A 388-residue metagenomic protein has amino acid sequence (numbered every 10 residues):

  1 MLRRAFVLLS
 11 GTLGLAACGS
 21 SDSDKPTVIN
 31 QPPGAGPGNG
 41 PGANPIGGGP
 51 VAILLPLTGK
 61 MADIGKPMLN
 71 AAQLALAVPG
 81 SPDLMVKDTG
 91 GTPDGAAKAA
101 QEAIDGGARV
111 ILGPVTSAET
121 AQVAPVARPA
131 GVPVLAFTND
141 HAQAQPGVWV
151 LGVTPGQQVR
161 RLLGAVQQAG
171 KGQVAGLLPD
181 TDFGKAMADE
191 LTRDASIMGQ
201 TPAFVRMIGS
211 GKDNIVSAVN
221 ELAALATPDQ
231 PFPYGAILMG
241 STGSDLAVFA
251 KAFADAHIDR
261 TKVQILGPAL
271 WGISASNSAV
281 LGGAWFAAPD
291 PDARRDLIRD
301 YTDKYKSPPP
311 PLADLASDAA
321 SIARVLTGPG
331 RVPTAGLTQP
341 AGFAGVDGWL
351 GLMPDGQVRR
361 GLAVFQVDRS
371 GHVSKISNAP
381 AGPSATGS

Functional and structural regions predicted by a protein language model:
G14-A17: C-terminal motif of bacterial Sec signal peptides marking the signal peptidase cleavage site
G19-D22: Bacterial signal peptide processing site
Q31-N70, K87-T89, P93, L312: Extracytoplasmic "Venus flytrap"
I64-M68, V78-A142: Beta-alpha junction/loop-to-helix N-cap segments that form part of ligand/metal-binding clefts
A103-V115, L135-F137, A175-L178, D229-D245 (+3 more regions): Periplasmic-binding protein-like
V150-M207: An alpha-beta-alpha
F232, G243-S317, G330-R331: Extracellular/periplasmic periplasmic-binding protein-like sensory domains
D303-S377, T386-S388: Segments of small-molecule ligand-sensing domains
